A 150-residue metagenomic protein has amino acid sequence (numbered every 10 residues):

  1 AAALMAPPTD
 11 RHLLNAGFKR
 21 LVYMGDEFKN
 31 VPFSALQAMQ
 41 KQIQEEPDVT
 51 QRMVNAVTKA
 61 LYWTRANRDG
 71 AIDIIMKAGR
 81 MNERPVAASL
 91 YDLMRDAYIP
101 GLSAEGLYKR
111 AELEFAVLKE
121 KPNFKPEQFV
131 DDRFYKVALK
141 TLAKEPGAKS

Functional and structural regions predicted by a protein language model:
A1-G79: Pocket-lining segment of extracytoplasmic ligand-binding domains
P8, D26, S89, E127-Q128: Residue-level "edge-of-site" marker
H12-L13, N30-P32, L93-M94, D131-V137: Short secondary-structure boundary/hinge segments and terminal tails
A16, K29, S34-Q37, R52-V54 (+5 more regions): Generic preference for flexible, low-structure residues
Y23, M39, S103, D131-Y135 (+1 more regions): Helix N-cap / beta->alpha transition motif
P32, L36-Q37, D96, N123-F124: A generic, residue-level signal for flexible/boundary positions that often mark functional hotspots
Q44-P122: Secondary-structure end/capping motifs
F115-S150: Conserved C-terminal helix/tail region of periplasmic/extracytoplasmic solute-binding proteins
